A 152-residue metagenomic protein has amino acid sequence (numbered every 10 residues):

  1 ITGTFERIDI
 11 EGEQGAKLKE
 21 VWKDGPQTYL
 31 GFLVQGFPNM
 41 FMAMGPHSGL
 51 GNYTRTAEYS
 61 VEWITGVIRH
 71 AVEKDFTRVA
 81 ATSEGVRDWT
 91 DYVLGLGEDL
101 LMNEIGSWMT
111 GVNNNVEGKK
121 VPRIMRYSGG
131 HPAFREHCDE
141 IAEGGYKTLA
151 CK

Functional and structural regions predicted by a protein language model:
I1-E13: Flavin (primarily FAD) binding-site architecture
E11-W22: N-terminal low-complexity, intrinsically disordered segments
K23-Y29: Alpha-helical scaffolding within the catalytic cores of extracellular/periplasmic polymer-degrading hydrolases
T28, N39-K152: C-terminal, flexible cofactor-proximal segment of oxidoreductases
L30-G36: Short glycine/proline-enriched loop/turn "hinge" motifs that connect secondary-structure elements and lie
